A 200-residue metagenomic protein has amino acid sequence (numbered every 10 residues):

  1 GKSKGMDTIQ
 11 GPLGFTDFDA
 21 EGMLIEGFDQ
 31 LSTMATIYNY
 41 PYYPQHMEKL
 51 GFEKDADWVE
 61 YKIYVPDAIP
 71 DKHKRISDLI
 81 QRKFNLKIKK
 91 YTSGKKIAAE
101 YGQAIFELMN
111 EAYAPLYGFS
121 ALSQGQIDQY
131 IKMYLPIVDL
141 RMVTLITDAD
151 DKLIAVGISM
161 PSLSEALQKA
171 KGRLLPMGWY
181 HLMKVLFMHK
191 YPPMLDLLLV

Functional and structural regions predicted by a protein language model:
G1, G5, D17, G51 (+2 more regions): A generic secondary-structure signal for well-formed alpha-helical elements
G1-K2, L50-E53, D78-I80, L135-I137 (+2 more regions): A general structural signal for short secondary-structure junctions and capping/turn motifs
K2-K89: Acyl-donor-binding surface of acyltransferase catalytic domains
K90-V200: A conserved beta-strand-loop-helix scaffold within acyl/acetyltransferase catalytic domains
